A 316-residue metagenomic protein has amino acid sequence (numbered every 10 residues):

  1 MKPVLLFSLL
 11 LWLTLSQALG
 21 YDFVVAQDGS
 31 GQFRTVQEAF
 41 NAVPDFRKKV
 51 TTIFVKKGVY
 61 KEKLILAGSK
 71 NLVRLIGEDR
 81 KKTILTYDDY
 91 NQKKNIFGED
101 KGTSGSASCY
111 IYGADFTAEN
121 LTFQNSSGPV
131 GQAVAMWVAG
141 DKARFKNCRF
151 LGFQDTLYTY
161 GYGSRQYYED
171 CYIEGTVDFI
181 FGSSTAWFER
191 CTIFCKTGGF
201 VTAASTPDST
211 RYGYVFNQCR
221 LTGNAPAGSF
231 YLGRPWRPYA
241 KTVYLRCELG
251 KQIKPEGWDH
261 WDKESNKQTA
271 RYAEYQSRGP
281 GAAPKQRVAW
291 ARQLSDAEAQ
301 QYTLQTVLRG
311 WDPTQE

Functional and structural regions predicted by a protein language model:
V4-T14: Sec-dependent N-terminal signal peptides
S16-G20: Boundary at the C-terminal end of the N-terminal hydrophobic targeting segment
Y21-E316: Sequence-level preference for short, compositionally simple segments enriched in small aliphatic or small polar residues
